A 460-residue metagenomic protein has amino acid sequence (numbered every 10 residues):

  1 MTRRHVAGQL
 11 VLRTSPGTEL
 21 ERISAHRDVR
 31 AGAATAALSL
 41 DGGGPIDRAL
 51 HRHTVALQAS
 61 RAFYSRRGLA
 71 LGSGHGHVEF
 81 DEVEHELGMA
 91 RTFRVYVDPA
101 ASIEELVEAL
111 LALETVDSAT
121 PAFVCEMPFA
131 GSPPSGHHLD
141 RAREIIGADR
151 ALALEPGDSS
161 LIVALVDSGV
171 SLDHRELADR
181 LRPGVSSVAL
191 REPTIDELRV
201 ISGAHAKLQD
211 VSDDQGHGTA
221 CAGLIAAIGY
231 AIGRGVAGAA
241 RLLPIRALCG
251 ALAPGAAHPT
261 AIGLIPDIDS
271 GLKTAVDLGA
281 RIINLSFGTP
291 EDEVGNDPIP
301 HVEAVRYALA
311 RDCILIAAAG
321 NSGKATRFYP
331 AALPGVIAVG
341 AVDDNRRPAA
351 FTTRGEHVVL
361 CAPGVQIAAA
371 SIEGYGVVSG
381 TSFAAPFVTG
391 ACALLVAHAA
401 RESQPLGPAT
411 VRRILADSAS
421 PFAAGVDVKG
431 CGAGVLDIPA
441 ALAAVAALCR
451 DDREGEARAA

Functional and structural regions predicted by a protein language model:
M1-G136, L152: Primarily auto-inhibitory N-terminal propeptides
A56-A59, D117, L139-A257, G263 (+3 more regions): Active-site core segment of subtilase-fold serine proteases
R94, V163-L165, L242-R246, R281-S286 (+4 more regions): Structural recognition of the beta-strand scaffold that forms the well-ordered cores of secreted hydrolase catalytic
L111, A226-Y230, K273-D277, R306 (+3 more regions): Sec-exported extracytoplasmic/periplasmic mature domains
A112-T115, E176, R180, G335-A338: Glycine-centered tight turns that cap/initiate beta-strands
E126, S159, A247-L333, N345-P348 (+4 more regions): Substrate-binding/access-modulating region of protease and related hydrolase catalytic domains
L190-G203, A341-S382, A423: Catalytic-core environment of secreted peptidases
A222-I225, I245-L248, R281, G364-A446: Hydrolase catalytic cores
